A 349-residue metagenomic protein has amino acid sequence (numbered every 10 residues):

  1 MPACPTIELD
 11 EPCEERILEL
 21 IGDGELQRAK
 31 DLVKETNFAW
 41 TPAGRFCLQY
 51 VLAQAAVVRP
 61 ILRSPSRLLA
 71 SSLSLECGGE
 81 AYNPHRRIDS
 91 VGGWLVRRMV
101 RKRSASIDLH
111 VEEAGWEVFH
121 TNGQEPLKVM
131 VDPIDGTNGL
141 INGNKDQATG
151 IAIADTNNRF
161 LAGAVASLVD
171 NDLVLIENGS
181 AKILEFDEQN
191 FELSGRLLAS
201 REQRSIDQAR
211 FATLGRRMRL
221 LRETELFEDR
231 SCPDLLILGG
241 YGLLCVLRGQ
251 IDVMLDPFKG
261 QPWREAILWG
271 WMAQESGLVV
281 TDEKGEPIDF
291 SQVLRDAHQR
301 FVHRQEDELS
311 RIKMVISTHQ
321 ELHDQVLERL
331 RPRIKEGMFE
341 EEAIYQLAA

Functional and structural regions predicted by a protein language model:
P2-I134, R331, K335-A349: N-terminal subdomain of lithium-sensitive/metallo-dependent phosphomonoesterases centered on the IMPase/IPPase/PAP
V58, D89, S167, I176 (+2 more regions): Residue-level signal for inorganic ion chemistry
D108-E112, V131, L140, D234-L238 (+1 more regions): General beta-strand structural signal in soluble alpha/beta enzymes
N122-K182: DPxDG-like acidic metal-binding loop motif
N190-F191: Acidic-aromatic/histidine active-site loop/patch
R196-A349: An extended, acidic
